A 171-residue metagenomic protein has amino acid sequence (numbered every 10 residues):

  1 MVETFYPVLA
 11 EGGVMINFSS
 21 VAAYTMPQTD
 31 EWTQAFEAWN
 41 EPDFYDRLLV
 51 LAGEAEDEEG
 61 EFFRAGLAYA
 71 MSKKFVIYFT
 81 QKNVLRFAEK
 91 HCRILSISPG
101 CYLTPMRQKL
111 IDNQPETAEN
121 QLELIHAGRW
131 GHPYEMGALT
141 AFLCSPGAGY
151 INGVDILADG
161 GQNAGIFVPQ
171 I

Functional and structural regions predicted by a protein language model:
M1-F5, L9, F79-T80, L139 (+1 more regions): Hydrophobic positions on the long internal alpha-helix of Rossmann-like NAD(P)-dependent oxidoreductase domains
P7, L85-R86, G149: Alpha-helical segment proximal to the catalytic Tyr-Lys
E11-E89, P99-L103: Catalytic loop of short-chain dehydrogenase/reductase
N17-F18, S96, D155-L157: Conserved beta-strand scaffold in the Rossmann-like NAD(H)/NADP(H)-binding core of dehydrogenases/reductases
A22, K74, A88, S96-M106 (+4 more regions): PG/GG-rich flexible active-site loop of Rossmann-like NAD(P)H-dependent oxidoreductases, especially the SDR superfamily
T29-P42, D46, Y102-L124, I166-I171: A glycine/serine/threonine-rich, flexible loop-to-helix segment that serves as the NAD(P) cofactor-binding "lid"
R93, I151-G153: Short, small/polar-rich loop/turn modules that mediate ligand/substrate recognition or access, typified
I125-M136, G147: A conserved structural motif in NAD(P)-dependent oxidoreductases
